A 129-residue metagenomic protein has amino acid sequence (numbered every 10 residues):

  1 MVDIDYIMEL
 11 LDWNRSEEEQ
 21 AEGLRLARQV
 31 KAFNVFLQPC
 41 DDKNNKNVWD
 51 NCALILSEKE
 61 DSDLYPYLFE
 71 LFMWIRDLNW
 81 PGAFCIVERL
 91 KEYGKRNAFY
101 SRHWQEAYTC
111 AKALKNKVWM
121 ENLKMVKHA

Functional and structural regions predicted by a protein language model:
M1-V2: Segments forming glycine/polar-rich beta-alpha architectures that bind adenosine-containing cofactors
D5-R15, V35-N44, F69-D77, Y108-K112: HEAT/HEAT-like alpha-solenoid repeats
E18-Q29, W49-S62, M73-D77, P81-Y93 (+2 more regions): Structural detector for internal amphipathic alpha-helices that build alpha-solenoid repeat scaffolds
